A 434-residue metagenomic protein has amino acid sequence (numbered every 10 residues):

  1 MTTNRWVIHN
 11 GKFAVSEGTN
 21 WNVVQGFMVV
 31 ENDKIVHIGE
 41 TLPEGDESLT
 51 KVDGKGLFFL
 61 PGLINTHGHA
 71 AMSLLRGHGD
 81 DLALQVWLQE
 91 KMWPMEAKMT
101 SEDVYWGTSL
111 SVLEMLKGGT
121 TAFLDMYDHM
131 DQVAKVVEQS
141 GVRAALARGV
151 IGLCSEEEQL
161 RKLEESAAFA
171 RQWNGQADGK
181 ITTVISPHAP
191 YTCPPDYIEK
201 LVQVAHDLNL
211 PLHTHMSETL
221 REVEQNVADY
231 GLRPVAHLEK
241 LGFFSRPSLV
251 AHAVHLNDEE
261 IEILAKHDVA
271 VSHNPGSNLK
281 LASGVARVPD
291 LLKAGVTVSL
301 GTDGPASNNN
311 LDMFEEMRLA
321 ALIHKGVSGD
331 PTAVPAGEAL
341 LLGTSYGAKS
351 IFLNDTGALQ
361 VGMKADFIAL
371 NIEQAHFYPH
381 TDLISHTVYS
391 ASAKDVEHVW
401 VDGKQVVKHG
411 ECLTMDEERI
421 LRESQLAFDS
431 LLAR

Functional and structural regions predicted by a protein language model:
M1-G26, E31-V36, L341-R434: Active-site microenvironment of metallo-dependent hydrolases
T2-H9, E44-Q85, S109, L113-K117: Replace "His-x-His-based motif
G11, M28, D33, G56 (+15 more regions): Divalent metal-coordination and catalytic microenvironments
L74-W106, L113, S140-S155, L160 (+3 more regions): Active-site gating loops and adjacent loop-to-helix segments of metal-dependent hydrolytic enzymes
R76-V142, E165-Q176, S424-A433: Alpha-helical scaffold segments that flank or form the walls of functional sites
Q132-V254, E259: Metal-coordinating catalytic core of metallo-dependent amide/deamination hydrolases
K240-P247, P289-Q374, V388-A391: His/Asp/Glu-enriched, well-ordered alpha-helical/loop segment that forms or immediately abuts the divalent-metal
K280-A282: Helical hairpin unit composed of two closely spaced alpha helices linked by a short loop
